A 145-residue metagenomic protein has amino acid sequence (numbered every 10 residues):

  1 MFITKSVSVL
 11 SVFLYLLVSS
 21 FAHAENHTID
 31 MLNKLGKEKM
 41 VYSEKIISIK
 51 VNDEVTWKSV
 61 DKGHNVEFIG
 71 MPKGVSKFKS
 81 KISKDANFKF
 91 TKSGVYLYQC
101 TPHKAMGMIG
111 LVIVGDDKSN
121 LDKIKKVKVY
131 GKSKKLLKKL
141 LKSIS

Functional and structural regions predicted by a protein language model:
M1-L10: Bacterial N-terminal signal peptides that target proteins for export
V9-S19: Bacterial N-terminal signal peptides
A22-S145: Extracytoplasmic copper-binding redox domains, predominantly the cupredoxin/blue-copper superfamily
